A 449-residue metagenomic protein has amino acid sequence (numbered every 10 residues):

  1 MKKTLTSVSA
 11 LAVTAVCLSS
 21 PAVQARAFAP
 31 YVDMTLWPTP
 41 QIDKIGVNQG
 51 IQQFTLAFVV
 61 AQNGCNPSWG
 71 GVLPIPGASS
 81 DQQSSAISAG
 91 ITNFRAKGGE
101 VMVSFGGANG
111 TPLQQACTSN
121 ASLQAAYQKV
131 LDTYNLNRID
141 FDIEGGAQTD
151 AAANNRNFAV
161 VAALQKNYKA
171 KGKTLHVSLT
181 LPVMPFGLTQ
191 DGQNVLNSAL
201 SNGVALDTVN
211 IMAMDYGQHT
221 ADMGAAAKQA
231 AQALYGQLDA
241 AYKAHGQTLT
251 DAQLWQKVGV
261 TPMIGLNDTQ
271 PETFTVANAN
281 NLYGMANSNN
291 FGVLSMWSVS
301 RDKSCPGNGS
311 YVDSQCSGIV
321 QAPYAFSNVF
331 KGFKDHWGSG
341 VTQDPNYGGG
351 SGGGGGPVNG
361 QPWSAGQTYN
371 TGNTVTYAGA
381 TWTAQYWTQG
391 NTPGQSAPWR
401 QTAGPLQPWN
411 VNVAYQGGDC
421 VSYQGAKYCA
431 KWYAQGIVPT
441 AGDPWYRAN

Functional and structural regions predicted by a protein language model:
M1-S9: Bacterial N-terminal signal peptides that target proteins for export
A12-Q53, V59, N287, S339-Y377 (+1 more regions): N-terminal module-boundary/linker segments of secreted carbohydrate-active enzymes
Q24-L249, Q253-N280, C305-P323, V329-W337: Chitinase-like catalytic core of GlcNAc-active glycosidases
T208-N210, L294-R301: Glycine-rich phosphate-binding active-site loops on the catalytic face of alpha/beta enzymes
G259-P262, G292-S298: Conserved active-site loop/cleft motifs that coordinate metal ions or position small ligands
K303, G307-G354, A397-T402, Y446-N449: A recurrent domain-boundary module in secreted/ectodomain proteins
G348-N449: Tryptophan-rich substrate-binding surfaces of secreted polymer-degrading and adhesive proteins
